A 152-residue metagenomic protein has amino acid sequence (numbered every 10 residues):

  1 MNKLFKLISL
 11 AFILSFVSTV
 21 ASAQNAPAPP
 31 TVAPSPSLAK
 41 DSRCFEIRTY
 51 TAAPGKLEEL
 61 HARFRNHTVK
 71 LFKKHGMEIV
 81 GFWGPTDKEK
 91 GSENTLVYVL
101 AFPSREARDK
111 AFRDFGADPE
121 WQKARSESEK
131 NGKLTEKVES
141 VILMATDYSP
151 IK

Functional and structural regions predicted by a protein language model:
M1-K6, A23-Q24: Positively charged n-region of N-terminal signal peptides that target proteins for export
I8-T19: Bacterial N-terminal signal peptides
Q24-D41, A62-V80, S92, A101-I142: An amphipathic, aromatic/His-enriched active-site/gating alpha helix that lines ligand/cofactor pockets
F45-T49, V97: Active-site-flanking beta-strand signature of metal-NTP-handling nucleotidyl enzymes and homologous cyclase-like
A52-H61: Short, surface-exposed ligand-recognition loops at beta-strand->loop->(often short) alpha-helix junctions that present
E58-E59, Y148-I151: Short, solvent-exposed loop/turn elements at domain surfaces
P85-E89, S104-A107, T146-Y148: Solvent-exposed loop/turn segments at secondary-structure junctions within structured extracellular/periplasmic domains
K90-L96: A short, glycine/Asx- and small/polar-enriched loop/turn that sits immediately N-terminal to a beta-strand
